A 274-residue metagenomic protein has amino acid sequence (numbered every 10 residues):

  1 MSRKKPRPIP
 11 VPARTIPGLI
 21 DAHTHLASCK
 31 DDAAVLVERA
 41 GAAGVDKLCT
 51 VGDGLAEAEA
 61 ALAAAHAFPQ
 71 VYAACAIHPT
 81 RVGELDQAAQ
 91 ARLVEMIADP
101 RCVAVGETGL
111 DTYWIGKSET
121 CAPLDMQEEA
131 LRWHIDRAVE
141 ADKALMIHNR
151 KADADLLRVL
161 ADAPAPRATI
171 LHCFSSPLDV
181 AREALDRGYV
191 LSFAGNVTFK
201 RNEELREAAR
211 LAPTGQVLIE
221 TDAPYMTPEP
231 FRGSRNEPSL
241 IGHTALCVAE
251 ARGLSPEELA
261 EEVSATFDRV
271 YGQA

Functional and structural regions predicted by a protein language model:
M1-A274: Mid-domain alpha/beta scaffold segments of enzyme catalytic cores
